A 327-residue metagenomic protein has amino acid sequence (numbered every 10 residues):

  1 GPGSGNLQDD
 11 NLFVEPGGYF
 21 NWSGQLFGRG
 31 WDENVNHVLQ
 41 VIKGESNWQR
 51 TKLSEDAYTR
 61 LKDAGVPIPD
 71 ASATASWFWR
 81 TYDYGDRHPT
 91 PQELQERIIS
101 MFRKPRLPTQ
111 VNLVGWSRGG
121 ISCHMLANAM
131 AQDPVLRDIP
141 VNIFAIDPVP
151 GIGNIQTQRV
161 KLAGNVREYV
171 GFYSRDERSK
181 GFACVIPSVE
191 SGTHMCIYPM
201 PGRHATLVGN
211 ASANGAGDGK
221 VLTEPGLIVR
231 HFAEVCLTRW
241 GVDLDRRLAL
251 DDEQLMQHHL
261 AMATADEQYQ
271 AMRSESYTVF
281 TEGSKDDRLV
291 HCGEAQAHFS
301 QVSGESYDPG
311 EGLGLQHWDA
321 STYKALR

Functional and structural regions predicted by a protein language model:
G1-R327: Active-site- or binding-pocket-proximal scaffold segments within functional domains
